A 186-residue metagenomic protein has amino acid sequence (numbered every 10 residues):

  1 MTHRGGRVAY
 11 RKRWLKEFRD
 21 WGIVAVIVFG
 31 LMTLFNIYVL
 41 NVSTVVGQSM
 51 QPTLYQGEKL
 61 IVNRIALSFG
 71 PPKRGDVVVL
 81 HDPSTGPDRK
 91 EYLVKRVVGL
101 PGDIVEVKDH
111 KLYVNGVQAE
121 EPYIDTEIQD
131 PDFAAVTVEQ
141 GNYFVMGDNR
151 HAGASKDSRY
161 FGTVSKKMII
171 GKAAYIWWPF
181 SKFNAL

Functional and structural regions predicted by a protein language model:
M1-K90, V164-M168, K172-L186: Protein maturation boundaries and topogenic segments
S49-T53, A66-P71, R96, G102 (+3 more regions): Short, surface-exposed secondary-structure edge patches
E58, K73-V77, D103, N142 (+1 more regions): Structural motif
A66-S68, S84-G86, V105, L112 (+2 more regions): Solvent-exposed loop/turn segments at secondary-structure junctions within structured extracellular/periplasmic domains
Y92-V117: Mid-length scaffold segments of soluble, non-membrane domains
V114-P131: PP2C/PPM family metal-dependent serine/threonine protein phosphatase catalytic domain, recognizing the conserved
Q129-D157, F161-G171, I176-W178: Soluble extracytoplasmic domains of inner/organellar membrane proteins
